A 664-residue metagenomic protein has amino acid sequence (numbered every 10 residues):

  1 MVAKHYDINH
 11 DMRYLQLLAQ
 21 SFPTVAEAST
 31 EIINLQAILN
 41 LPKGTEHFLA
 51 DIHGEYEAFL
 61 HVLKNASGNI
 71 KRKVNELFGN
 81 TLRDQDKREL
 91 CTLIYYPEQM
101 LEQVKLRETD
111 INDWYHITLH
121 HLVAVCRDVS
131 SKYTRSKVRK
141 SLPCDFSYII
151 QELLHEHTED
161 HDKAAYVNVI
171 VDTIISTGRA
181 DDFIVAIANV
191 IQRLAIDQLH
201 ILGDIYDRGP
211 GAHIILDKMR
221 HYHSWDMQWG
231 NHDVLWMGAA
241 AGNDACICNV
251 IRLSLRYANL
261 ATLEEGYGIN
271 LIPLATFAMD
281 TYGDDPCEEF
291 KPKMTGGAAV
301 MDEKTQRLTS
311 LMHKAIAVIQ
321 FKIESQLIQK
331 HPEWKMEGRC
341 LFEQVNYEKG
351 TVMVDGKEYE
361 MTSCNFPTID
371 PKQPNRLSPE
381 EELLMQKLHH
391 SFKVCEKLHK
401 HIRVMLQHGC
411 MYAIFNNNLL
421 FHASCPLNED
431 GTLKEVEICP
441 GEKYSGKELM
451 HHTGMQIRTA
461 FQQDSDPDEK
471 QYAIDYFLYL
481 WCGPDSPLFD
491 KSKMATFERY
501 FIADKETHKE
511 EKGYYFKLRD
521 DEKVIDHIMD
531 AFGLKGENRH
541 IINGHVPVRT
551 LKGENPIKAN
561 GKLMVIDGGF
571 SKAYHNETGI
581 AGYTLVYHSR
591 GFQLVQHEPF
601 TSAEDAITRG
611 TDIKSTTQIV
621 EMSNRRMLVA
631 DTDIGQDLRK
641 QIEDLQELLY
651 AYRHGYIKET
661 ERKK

Functional and structural regions predicted by a protein language model:
M1-K664: Feature recognizes metal-dependent phosphohydrolase scaffolds
